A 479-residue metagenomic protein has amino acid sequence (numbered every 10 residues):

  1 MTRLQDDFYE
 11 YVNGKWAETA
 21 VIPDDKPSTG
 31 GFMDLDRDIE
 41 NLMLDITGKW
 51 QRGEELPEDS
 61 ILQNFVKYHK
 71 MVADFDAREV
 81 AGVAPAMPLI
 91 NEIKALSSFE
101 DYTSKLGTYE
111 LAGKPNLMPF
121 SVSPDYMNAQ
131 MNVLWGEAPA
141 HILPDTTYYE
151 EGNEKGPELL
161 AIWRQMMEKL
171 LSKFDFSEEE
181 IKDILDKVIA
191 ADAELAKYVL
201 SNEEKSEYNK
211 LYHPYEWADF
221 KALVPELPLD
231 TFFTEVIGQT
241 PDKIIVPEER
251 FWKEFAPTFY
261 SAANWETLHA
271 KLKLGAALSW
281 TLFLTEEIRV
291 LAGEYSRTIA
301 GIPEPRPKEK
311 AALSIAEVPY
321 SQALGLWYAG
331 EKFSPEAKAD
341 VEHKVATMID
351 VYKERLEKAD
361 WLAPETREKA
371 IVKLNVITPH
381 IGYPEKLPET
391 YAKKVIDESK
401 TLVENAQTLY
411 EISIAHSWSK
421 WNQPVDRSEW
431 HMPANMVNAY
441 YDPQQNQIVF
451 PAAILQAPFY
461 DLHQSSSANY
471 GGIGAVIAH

Functional and structural regions predicted by a protein language model:
R3-D7, Y11-A73, A77: Active-site-surrounding "flap" and adjacent substrate/cofactor-binding loops of secreted or lumenal enzymes, prototyped
D7-E10, V133-W135, Q447-P451: Structural recognition of the beta-strand scaffold that forms the well-ordered cores of secreted hydrolase catalytic
K15-W16, A140-I142, I454-A457: Solvent-exposed loop/turn segments at secondary-structure junctions within structured extracellular/periplasmic domains
W16-T19, E194-E204, D350, I377-P388: Secretory-pathway/luminal and periplasmic proteins that interact with or process carbohydrate-rich
T19-P23, S121, D145-T147, V199-N202 (+2 more regions): Short, solvent-exposed loop/turn and secondary-structure capping segments
D25-T47, E178-Y198, N469-A475: Short secondary-structure subsegments characteristic of cysteine-rich extracellular domains
D36, V188, L223-D230, I245-E249 (+4 more regions): Intrinsically disordered, low-complexity linker/terminal regions across diverse proteins
G48-H343, T347: Noncatalytic, helix-rich "gating/capping" subdomain that lines the substrate-entry/channel surface of large enzyme
